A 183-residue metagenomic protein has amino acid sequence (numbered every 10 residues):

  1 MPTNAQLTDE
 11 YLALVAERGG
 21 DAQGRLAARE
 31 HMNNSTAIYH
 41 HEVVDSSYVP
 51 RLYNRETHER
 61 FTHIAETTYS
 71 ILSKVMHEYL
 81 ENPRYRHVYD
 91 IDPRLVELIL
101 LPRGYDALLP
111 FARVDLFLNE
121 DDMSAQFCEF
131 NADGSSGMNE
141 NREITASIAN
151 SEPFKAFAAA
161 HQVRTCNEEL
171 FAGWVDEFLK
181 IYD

Functional and structural regions predicted by a protein language model:
M1-D183: Preference for protein termini
